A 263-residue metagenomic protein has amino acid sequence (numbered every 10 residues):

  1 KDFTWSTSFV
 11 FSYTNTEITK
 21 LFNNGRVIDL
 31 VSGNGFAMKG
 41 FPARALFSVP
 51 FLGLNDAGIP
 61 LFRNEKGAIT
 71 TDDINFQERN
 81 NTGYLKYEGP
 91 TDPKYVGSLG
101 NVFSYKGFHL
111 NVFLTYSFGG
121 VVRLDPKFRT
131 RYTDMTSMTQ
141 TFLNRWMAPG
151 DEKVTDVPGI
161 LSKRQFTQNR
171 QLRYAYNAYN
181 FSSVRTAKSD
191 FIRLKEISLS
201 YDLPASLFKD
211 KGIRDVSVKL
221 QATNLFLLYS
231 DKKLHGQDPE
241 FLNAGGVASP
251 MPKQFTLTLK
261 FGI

Functional and structural regions predicted by a protein language model:
K1-T7, Y95-G97, K106-F108, D190 (+2 more regions): Outer-envelope beta-barrel architecture signal
K1-T91, V122, R131, F142-G159: Conserved small-residue
S6-S8, S98-G100, E196-S200, T256-T258: Membrane-embedded beta-strand positions in outer-membrane beta-barrel channels/transporters
T7-F9, V112, V218-L220, L259: Membrane-embedded beta-strand positions of outer-membrane beta-barrel proteins
F11-E17, Y105-G107, Y116-G120, E196 (+3 more regions): Transmembrane beta-strands of outer-membrane beta-barrel pores
D29-A57, M138, M147-G150, V157 (+2 more regions): C-terminal beta-signal and terminal closure region of outer-membrane beta-barrel proteins
D72-G83, R170-S183, L234-F241: Flexible, solvent-exposed coil segments and beta strand-coil junctions, predominantly the extracellular/periplasmic
F118-V216: Extracytoplasmic gating/loop element in the C-terminal half of outer-membrane beta-barrel translocons and assembly
